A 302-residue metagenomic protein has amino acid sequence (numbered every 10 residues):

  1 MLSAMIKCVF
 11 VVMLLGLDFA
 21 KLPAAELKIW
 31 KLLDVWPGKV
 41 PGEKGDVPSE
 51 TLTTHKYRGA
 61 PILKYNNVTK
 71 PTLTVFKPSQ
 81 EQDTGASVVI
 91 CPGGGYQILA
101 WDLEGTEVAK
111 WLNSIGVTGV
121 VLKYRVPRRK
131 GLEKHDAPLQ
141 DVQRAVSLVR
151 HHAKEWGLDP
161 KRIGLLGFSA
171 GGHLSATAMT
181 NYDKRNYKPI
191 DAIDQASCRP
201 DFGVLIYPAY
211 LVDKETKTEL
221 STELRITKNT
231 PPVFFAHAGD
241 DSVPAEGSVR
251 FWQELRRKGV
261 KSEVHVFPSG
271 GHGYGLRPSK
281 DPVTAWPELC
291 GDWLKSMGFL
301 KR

Functional and structural regions predicted by a protein language model:
A25-Q82: N-terminal cap/lid segment of alpha/beta-hydrolase-fold proteins
T84-G93: Short beta-strand element of the alpha/beta-hydrolase
P92-Q97, G239: Active-site glycine-rich loops that stabilize anionic/oxyanionic intermediates across multiple enzyme folds
L99-D102, E107, L122-P160, P278-V283: Catalytic nucleophile-loop/oxyanion-hole region of alpha/beta-hydrolase and closely related hydrolase-like folds
Q140-K228: Primarily recognizes the serine-hydrolase "nucleophile elbow" in alpha/beta-hydrolase and SGNH/GDSL folds
F234-H237: Short beta-strand/loop motif that positions the catalytic acidic residue of the alpha/beta-hydrolase fold
S242-G247: Conserved alpha/beta-hydrolase "acid-adjacent" motif
V249-R302: C-terminal catalytic histidine-bearing segment of alpha/beta-hydrolase fold enzymes
